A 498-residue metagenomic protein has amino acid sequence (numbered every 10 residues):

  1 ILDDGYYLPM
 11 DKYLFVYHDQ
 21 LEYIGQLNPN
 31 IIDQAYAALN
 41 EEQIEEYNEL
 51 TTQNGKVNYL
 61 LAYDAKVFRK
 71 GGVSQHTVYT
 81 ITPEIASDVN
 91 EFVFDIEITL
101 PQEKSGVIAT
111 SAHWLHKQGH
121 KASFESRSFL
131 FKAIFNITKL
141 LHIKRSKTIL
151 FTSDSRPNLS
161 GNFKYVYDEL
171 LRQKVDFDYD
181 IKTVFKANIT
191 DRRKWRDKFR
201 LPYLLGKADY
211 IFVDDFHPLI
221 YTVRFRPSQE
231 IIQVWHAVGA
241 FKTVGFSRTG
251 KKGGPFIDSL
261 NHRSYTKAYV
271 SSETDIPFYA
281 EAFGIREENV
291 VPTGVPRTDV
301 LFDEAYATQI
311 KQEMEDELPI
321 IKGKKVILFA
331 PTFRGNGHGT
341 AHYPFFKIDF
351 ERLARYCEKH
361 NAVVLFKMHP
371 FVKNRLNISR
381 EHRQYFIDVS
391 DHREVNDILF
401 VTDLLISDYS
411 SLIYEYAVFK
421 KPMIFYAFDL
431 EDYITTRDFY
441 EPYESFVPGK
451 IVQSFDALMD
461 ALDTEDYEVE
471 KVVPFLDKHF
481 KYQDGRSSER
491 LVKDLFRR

Functional and structural regions predicted by a protein language model:
L8, H18, G25-N30, A37 (+4 more regions): N-terminal pre-catalytic "stem/leader" segment of glycosyltransferase-like enzymes
E125-F135, V238-R248, P255-H338, H342 (+1 more regions): A nucleotide-sugar donor-handling region in carbohydrate enzymes
F135, Y306, A362, F455-R498: C-terminal amphipathic helix plus adjacent low-complexity, charged tail appended to glycosyltransferase catalytic
N158-E169, V290, P296-I378, V452: Conserved catalytic-core segment of nucleotide-activated headgroup transferases in glycan assembly
K164-Y167, N188-I257: Extended catalytic core of nucleotide-activated donor transferases of GT-like folds
W195-Y210, F216-P218, P370-Y414: Donor nucleotide-activated moiety binding/catalytic core segment of transferases that use nucleotide-activated donors
I211-A240, R393-R437: A donor-sugar binding/catalytic signature common to diverse glycosyltransferases and related nucleotide-sugar
S379-H382, S411-H479: Catalytic binding pocket for nucleotide-activated donors in carbohydrate/polymer assembly enzymes
